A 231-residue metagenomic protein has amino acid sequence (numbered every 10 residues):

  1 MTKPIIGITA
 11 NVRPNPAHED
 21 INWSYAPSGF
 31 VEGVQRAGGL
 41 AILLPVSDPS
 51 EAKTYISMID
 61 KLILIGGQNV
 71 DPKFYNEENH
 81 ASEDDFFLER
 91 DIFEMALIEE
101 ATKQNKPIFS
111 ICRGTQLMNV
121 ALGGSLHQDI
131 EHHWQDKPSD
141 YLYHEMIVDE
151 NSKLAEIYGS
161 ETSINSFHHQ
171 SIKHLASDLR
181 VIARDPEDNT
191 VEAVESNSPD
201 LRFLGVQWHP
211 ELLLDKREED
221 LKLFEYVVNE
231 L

Functional and structural regions predicted by a protein language model:
M1-I111, E131-L142, I147-I157, H169 (+3 more regions): N-terminal beta1-alpha1 cap of cysteine-dependent amidohydrolase-like domains
S110, G114, N119, G123: Gly/Ala-rich beta-loop-alpha elbow adjacent to hydrolase catalytic centers
S125-Q128: Short, well-structured active-site flanking segments
S166: Short, basic/aromatic recognition patches
L204-W208: Active-site-proximal beta-strand elements of phosphoester/diester hydrolases
